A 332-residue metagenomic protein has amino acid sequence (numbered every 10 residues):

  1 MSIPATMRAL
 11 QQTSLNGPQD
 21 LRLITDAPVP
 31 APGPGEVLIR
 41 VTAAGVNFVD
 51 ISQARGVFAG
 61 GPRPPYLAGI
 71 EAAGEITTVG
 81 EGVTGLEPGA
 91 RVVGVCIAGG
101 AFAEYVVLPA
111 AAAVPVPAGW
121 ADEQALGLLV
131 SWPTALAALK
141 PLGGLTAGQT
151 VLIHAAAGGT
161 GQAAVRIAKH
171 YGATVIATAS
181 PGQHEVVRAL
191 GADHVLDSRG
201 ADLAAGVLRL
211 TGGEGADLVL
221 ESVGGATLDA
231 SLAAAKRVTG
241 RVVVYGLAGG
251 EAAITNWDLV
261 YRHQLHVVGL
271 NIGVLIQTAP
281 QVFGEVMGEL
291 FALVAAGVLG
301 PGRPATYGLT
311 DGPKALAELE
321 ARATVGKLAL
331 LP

Functional and structural regions predicted by a protein language model:
S2-M7, T278-P332: C-terminal hydrophobic helical "lid"/dimerization subdomain of Rossmann-like NAD(P)H-dependent oxidoreductases
P28-V46, V57-G99: Glycine-rich beta-strand-centered segment in the early N-terminal region that forms part of a ligand/cofactor-binding
G80-G82, A177-V186, R199, G225-T227 (+1 more regions): Short glycine/proline-centered loop/turn elements that form peptide/ligand docking sites
E87, L128-G200: Mid-domain Rossmann-like dinucleotide-binding core that forms the NAD(H)/NADP(H) cofactor-binding site
V93, L152, L196, V219-L220: N-terminal Rossmann-like NAD(P) cofactor-binding module of classical short-chain dehydrogenase/reductase
I97-A110: A structural motif shared across PLP-dependent enzymes of the aminotransferase-like
D202-G213: Short amphipathic alpha-helix with an adjacent loop that forms part of the alpha/beta core around
A226-V298, P332: Glycine-rich phosphate-binding loop and adjacent beta-alpha segment of Rossmann(oid) nucleotide-cofactor-binding
